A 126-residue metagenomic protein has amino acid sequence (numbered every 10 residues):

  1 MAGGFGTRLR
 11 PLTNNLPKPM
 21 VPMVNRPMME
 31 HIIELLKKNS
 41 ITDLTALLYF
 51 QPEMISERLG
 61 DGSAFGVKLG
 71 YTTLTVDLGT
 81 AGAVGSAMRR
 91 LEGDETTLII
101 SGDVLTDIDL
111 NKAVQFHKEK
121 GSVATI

Functional and structural regions predicted by a protein language model:
M1-S56: N-terminal glycine-rich phosphate-binding loop and ensuing alpha1 helix
S56-I126: Conserved beta-loop-beta/alpha segment of the NTase-like Rossmann-fold superfamily that binds/positions NTPs
